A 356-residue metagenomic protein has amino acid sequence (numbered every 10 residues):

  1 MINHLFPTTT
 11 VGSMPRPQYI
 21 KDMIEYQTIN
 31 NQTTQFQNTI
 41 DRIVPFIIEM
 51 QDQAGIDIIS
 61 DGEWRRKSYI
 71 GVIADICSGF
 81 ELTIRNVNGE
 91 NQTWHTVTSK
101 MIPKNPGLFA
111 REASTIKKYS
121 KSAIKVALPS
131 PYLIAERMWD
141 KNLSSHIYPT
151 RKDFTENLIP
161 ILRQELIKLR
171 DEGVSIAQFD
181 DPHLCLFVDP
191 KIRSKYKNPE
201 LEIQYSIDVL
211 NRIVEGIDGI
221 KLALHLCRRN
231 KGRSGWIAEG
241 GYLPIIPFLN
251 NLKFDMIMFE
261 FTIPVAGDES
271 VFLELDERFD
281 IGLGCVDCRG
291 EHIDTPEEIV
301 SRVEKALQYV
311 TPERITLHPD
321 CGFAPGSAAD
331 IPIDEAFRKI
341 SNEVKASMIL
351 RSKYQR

Functional and structural regions predicted by a protein language model:
M1-R356: Domain-level signal for soluble alpha/beta catalytic cores
